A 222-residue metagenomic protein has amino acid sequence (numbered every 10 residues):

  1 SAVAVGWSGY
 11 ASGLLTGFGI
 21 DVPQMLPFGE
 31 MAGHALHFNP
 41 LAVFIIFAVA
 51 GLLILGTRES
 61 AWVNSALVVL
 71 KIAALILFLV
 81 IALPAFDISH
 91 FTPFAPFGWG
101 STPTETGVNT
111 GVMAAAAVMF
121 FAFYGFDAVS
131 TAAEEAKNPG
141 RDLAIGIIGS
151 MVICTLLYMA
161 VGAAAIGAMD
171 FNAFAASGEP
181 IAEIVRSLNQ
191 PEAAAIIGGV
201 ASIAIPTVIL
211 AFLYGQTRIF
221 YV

Functional and structural regions predicted by a protein language model:
S1, V5, V63, G146 (+3 more regions): Non-catalytic, surface-exposed connector residues within folded enzymatic/regulatory domains
S1-I46, G51, S202-V222: Hydrophobic transmembrane alpha-helices that form the core helical bundles of multi-pass secondary transporters
G19-F44, V69-G198: Helix-loop-helix junctions that connect adjacent transmembrane segments in multi-pass membrane transporters
G51-T57, E134: Structural signal for the C-terminal ends of transmembrane alpha-helices and the immediately following loop
V63, S150, I203-P206: Loop-to-transmembrane-helix entry motif
